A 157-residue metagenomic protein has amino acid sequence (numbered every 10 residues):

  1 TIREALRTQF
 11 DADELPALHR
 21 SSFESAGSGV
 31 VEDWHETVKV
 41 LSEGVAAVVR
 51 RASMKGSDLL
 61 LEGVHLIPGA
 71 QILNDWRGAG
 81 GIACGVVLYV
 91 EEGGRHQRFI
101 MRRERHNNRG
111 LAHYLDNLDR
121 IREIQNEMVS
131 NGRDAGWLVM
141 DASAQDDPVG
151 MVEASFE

Functional and structural regions predicted by a protein language model:
I2-R3, H65-P68, Y89-H96, Q145-D146: Conserved nucleotide-binding/hydrolysis micro-motifs of P-loop NTPases
R3-D58: Conserved nucleotide-sensing/catalytic segment adjacent to the nucleotide-binding pocket in NTP-handling enzymes
Q9-A17, R77-G80, E104-R105: Short, hinge-like loop/turn segments at secondary-structure boundaries
M54-L61, I82-C84: Loop/turn-to-beta-strand initiation segments
P68-D75, V139-E157: C-terminal/domain-terminus segments
A79-C84, A135-W137: Short glycine-/polar-rich loops that comprise or flank the Walker A/P-loop and associated switch/sensor motifs
G81-N126: A glycine- and Lys/Arg-enriched "phosphate-lid" helix/loop adjacent to the NTP-binding pocket of small-molecule kinases
N107-M151: Small-molecule kinase domains that catalyze NTP-dependent phosphoryl transfer to phosphate-bearing small molecules
